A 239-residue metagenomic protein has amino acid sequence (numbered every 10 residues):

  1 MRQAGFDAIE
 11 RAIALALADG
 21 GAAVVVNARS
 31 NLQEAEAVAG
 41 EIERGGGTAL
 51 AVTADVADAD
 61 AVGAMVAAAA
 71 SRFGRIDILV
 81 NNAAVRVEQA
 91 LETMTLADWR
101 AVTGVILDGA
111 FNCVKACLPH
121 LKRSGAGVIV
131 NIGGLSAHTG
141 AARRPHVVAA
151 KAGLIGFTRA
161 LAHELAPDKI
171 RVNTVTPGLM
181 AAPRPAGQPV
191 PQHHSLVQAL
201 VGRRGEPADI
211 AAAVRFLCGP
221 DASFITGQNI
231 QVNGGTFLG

Functional and structural regions predicted by a protein language model:
M1-V25: Canonical Rossmann dinucleotide-binding motif of NAD(H)/NADP(H)-dependent dehydrogenases/reductases, specifically
A22-E36: Conserved glycine-rich Rossmann-like NAD(P)H-binding loop of the short-chain dehydrogenase/reductase
V85, E92-F111, V130, V147 (+2 more regions): Catalytic Tyr-X3-Lys loop
V114, A150, T158: Active-site helix of classical SDR
P119, H163-P167, S223: Alpha-helical segment proximal to the catalytic Tyr-Lys
G134: Residue(s) in the substrate-gating loop at a strand-loop-helix junction that position the organic substrate next
A166, R171, I225-G227, N233: Short, small/polar-rich loop/turn modules that mediate ligand/substrate recognition or access, typified
A199-I210: A conserved structural motif in NAD(P)-dependent oxidoreductases
